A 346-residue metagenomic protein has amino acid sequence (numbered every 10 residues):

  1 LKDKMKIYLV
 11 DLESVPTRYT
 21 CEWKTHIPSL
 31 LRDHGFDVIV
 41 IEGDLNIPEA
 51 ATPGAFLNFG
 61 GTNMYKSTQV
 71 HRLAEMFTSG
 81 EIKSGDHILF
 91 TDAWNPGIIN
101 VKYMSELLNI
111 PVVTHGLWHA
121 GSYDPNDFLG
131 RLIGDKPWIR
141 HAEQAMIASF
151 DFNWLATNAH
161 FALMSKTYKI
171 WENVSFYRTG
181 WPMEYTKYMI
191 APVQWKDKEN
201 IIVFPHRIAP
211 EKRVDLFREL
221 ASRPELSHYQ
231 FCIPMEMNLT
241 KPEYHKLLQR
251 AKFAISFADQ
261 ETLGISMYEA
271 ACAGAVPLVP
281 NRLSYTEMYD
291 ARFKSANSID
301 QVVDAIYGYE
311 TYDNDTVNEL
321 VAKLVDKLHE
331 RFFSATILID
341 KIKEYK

Functional and structural regions predicted by a protein language model:
L1-N100, R282: N-terminal pre-catalytic "stem/leader" segment of glycosyltransferase-like enzymes
H87-W94, E106-F128: Active-site proximal beta-strand in glycosyltransferases
L132-N153: Membrane-proximal helix-turn-helix segments that form the acceptor-binding/catalytic region of lipid-linked
A148-A191: Donor nucleotide-sugar binding/catalytic pocket of nucleotide-sugar-dependent glycosyltransferases
M183-S222: Conserved donor-binding/catalytic core segment of Leloir-type glycosyltransferases
A258-D259: Aromatic "clamp/platform" in nucleotide-sugar-dependent glycosyltransferases that forms part of the donor/acceptor
V276-V279: Short hydrophobic beta-strand element within catalytic cores of glycosyltransferases and related nucleotide-activated
I299-K346: A charged, aromatic-enriched C-terminal amphipathic alpha-helix characteristic of glycosyltransferases across folds
